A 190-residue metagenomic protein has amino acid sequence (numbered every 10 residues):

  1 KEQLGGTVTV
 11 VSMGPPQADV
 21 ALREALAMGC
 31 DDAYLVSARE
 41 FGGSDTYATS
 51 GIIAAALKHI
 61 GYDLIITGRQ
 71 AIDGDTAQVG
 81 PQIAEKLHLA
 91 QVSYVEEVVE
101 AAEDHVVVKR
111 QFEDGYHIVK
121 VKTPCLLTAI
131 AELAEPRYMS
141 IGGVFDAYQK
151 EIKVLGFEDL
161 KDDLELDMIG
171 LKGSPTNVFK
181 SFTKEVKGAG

Functional and structural regions predicted by a protein language model:
K1-G190: N-terminal glycine-rich FAD/FM-binding segment characteristic of electron-transfer flavoproteins
